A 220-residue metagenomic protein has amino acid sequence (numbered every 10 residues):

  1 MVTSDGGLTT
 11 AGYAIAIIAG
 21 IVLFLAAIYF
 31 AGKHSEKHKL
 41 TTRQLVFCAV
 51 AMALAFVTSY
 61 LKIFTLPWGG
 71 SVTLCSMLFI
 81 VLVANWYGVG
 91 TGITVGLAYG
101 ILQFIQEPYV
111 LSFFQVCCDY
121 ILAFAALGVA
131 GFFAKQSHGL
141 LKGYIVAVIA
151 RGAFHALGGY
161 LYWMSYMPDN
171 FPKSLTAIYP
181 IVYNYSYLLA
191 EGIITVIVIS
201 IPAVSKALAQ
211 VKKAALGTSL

Functional and structural regions predicted by a protein language model:
M1-G12: Short, strongly hydrophobic alpha-helical membrane anchors
V2, S59-V72, L97-F132, W163 (+1 more regions): Interfacial aromatic-anchored transmembrane helix boundaries in multi-pass membrane proteins
G12-L82: Hydrophobic transmembrane alpha-helices
I21-H34, V46-M52, V57, V95 (+1 more regions): Short helix-perturbing small/polar motifs within transmembrane alpha-helices
S59, H155, G159-M167, I199-A207: Juxtamembrane/transmembrane-helix interface segments of polytopic membrane transporters
L74-G92, V129-A130: Generic transmembrane alpha-helix motif of multi-pass integral membrane proteins
T176-I194: Individual transmembrane alpha-helices with interfacial aromatic-anchor signatures
V204-L220: Short, charged juxtamembrane terminal tails flanking transmembrane helices
